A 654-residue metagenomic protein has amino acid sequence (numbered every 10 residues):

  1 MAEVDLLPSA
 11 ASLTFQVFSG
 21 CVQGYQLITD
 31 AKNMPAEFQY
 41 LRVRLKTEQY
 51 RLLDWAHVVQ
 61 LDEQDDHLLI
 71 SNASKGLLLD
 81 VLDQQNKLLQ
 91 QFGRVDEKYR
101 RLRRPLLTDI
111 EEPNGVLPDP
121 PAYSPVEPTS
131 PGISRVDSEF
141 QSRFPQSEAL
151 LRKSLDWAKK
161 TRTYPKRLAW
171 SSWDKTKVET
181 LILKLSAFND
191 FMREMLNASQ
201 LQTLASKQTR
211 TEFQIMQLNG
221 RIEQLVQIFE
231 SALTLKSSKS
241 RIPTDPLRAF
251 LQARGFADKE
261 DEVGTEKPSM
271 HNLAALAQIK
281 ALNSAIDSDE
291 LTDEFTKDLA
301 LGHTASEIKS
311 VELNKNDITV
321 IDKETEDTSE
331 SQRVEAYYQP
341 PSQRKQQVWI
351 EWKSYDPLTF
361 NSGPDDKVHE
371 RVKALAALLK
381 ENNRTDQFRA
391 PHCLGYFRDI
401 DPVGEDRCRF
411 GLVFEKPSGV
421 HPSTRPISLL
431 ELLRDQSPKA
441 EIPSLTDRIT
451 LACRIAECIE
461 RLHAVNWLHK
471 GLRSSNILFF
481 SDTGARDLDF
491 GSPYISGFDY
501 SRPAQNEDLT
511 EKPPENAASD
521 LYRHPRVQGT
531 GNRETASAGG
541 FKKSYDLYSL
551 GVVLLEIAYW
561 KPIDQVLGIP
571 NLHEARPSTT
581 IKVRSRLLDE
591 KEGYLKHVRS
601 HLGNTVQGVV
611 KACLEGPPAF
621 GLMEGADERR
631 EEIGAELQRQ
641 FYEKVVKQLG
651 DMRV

Functional and structural regions predicted by a protein language model:
M1-R103, Y123, S199, A205 (+1 more regions): N-terminal amphipathic alpha-helical segments
Q26-T29, V58-I70, S154-W173, K439 (+1 more regions): Short, charged/polar, low-complexity loop and linker segments that flank or interrupt alpha-helical bundles
N33-R44, D83-G93, E97-D386, A390 (+4 more regions): Regulatory helix-to-disordered linker/tail regions at the edges of structured cores
P391-D447, Q505-K512, A517: Conserved structural core of kinase catalytic domains
E457-L468: Protein kinase catalytic-loop region centered on the HRD/HxD motif
R473-G531: Activation segment/activation loop of eukaryotic-type protein kinase catalytic domains
G531-Q607: Conserved C-lobe activation region of Hanks-type protein kinase-like domains
